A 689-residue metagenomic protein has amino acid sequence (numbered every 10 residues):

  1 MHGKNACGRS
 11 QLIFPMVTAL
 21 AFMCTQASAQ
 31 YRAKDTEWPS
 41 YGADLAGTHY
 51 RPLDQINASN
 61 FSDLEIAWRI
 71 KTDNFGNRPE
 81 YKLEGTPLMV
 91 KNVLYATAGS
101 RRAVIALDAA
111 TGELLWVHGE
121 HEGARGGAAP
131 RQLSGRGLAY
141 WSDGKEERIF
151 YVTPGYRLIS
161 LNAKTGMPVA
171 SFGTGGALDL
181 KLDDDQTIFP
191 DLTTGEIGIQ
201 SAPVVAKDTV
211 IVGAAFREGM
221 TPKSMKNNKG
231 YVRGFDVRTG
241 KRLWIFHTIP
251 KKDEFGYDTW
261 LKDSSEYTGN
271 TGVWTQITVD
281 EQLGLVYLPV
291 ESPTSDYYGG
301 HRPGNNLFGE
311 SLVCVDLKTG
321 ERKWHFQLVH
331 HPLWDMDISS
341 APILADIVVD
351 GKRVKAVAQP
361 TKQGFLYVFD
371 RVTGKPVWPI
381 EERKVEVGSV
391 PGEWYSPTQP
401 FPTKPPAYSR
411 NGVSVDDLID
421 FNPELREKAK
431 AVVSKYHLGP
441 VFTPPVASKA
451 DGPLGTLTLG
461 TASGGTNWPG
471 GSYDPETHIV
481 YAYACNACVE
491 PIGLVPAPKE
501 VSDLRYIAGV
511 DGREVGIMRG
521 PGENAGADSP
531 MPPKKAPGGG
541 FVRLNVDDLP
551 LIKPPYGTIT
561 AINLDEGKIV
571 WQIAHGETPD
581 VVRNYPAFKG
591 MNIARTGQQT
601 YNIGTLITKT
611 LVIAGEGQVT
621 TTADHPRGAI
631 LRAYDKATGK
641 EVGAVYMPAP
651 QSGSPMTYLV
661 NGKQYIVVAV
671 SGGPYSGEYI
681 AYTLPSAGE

Functional and structural regions predicted by a protein language model:
I13-T25: Bacterial N-terminal signal peptides
A29-Q55, S396-K430, P521-A527: N-terminal pre-domain segments of enzymes
W38-G42, E80-G99, A103, A129-R157 (+10 more regions): Repeat-blade elements of multi-bladed beta-propeller folds
G47-G144, I149-T174, L178-K181: N-terminal cofactor/phosphate-binding cores enriched in small/glycine residues, especially glycine-rich loops such as
A67, E113-V117, M167-A170, D179 (+5 more regions): A structural motif specific to WD40 beta-propellers
I70-T86, V117-G144, T174-A202, E218 (+10 more regions): Extracytoplasmic beta-rich repeat domains
L161, G166, N228-K241, N305-E321 (+5 more regions): Beta-propeller blade signature
A341-V390, S671, A681-S686: Phosphate/diphosphate-binding loops
